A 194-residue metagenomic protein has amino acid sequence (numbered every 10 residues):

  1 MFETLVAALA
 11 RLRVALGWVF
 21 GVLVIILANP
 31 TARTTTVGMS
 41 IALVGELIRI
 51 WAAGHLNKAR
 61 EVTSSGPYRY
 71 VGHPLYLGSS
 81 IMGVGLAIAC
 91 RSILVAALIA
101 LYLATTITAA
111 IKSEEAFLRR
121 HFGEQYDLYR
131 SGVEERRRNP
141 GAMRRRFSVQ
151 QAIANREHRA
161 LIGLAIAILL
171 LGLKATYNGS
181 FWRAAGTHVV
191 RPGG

Functional and structural regions predicted by a protein language model:
M1-Y68, S80-G194: Membrane-anchoring alpha-helices and their flanking helix-loop junctions
V71-P74: Histidine-centered phosphotransfer motif of kinases
L77: Conserved ATP-binding/catalytic signature of the HATPase_c
